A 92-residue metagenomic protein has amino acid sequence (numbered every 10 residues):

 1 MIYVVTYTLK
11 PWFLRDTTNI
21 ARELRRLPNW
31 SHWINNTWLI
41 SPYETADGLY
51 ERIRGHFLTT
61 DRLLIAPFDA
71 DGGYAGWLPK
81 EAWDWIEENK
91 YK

Functional and structural regions predicted by a protein language model:
M1-L9: Short glycine-/aliphatic-rich beta-strand segments at the starts of folded cytosolic domains
L9-L24: Short amphipathic alpha-helix segments
F13, S31-I34, L39, L78 (+1 more regions): Short linear interaction motif-like sites in intrinsically disordered regions of transcription factors
R25-G73: Short, intrinsically disordered low-complexity segments
R52, A75-K92: Short, low-order "capping/linker" segments at domain edges
